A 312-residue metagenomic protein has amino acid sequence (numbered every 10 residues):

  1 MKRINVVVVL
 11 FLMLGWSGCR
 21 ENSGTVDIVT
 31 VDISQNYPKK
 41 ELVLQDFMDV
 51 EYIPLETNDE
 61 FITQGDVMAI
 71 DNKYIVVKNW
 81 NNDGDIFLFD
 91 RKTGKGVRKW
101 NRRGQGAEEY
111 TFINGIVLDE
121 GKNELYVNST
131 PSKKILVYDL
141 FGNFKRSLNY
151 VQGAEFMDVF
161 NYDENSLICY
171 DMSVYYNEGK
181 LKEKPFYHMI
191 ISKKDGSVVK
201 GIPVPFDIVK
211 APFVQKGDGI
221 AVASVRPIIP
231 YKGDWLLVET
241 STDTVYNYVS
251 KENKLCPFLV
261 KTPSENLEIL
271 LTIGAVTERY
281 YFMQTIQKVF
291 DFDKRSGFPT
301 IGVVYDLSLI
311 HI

Functional and structural regions predicted by a protein language model:
M1-I33, Y126: Bacterial Sec-dependent N-terminal signal peptides
Y37-I62: A short helix->beta-strand "capping" segment at the edge of beta-propeller domains
D59, K95-K122: Blade-loop segments of beta-propeller domains
D59, N101-E108, Y150-F156, P205-V209 (+1 more regions): Short coil/turn segments at the loop-to-beta-strand junctions that recur within blades of beta-propeller repeat folds
Q64-V67, T111-G115, G153-F160, L267-I273: Repeated scaffold domains used in trafficking and secretory/extracellular systems, primarily beta-propellers
Y74-N79, N123-N128, N165-N177, P230-E239 (+1 more regions): Short beta-strand elements that form the blades of beta-propeller/WD-repeat-like and other beta-sheet-rich scaffold
P131-L136, L140-K184, I202-I208: Asp-box/WD-like beta-propeller blade repeats and closely related beta-sheet repeat scaffolds
I310-I312: Conserved small/polar residues in nucleotide/adenosyl-binding loops
